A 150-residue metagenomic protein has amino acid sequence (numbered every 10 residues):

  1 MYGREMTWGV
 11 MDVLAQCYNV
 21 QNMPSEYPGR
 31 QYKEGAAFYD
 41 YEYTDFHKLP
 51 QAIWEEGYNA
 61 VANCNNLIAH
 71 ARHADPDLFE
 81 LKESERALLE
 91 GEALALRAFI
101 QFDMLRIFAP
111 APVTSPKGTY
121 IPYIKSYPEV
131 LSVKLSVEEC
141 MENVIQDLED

Functional and structural regions predicted by a protein language model:
M1-A15: Acidic, glycine-rich segments characteristic of secretory precursors and extracytoplasmic regions
A15-E34: Primarily recognizes Gram-negative and organellar outer-membrane beta-barrels
G29-F108, L135-E139: Conserved, well-structured interaction surfaces
A111-I124: Short, flexible, mixed-charge acidic loops at enzyme active sites
S126-V137: Acidic/His metal-coordination segments adjacent to aromatic residues that form catalytic metal sites in metalloenzymes
